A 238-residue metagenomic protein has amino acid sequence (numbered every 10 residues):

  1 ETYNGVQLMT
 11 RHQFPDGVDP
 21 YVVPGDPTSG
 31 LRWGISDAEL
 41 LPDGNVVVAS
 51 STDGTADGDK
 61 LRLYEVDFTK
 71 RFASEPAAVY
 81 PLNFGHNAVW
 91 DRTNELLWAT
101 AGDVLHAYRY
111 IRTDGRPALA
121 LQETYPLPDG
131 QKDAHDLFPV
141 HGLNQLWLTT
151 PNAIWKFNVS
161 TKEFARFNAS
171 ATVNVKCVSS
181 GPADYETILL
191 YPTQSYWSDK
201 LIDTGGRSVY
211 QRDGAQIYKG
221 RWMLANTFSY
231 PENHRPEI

Functional and structural regions predicted by a protein language model:
E1-T2, S51-K60, I202: Short, solvent-exposed loop/turn segments at conserved positions within beta-propeller repeat blades
E1-T2, V48-T52, A101, T150-P151 (+1 more regions): Recurrent small/Gly-Pro-centered beta-turn motifs in extracellular repeat architectures
M9-F14, E65-R71, R109-A118, N158-R166: Short loop/turn segments immediately following beta-strands, especially the blade-tip and inter-blade linker loops
H12-S29, F72-Y80, A120-D129, F164-N168: A short beta-strand motif characteristic of beta-propeller blades
G30-E39, L82-W90, P128-H141, S170-E186 (+1 more regions): Repeated scaffold domains used in trafficking and secretory/extracellular systems, primarily beta-propellers
V46-V47, L97, L146: Hydrophobic beta-strand positions that form the internal "hydrophobic ladder" of WD40/Gbeta-like beta-propeller blades
T52-D57, V104-H106, A153-W155, T193-W197: Short glycine/acidic-enriched loop and turn motifs that connect beta-strands
Q131-G206: Loop/turn-rich, solvent-exposed surfaces of beta-rich toroidal or solenoidal domains
